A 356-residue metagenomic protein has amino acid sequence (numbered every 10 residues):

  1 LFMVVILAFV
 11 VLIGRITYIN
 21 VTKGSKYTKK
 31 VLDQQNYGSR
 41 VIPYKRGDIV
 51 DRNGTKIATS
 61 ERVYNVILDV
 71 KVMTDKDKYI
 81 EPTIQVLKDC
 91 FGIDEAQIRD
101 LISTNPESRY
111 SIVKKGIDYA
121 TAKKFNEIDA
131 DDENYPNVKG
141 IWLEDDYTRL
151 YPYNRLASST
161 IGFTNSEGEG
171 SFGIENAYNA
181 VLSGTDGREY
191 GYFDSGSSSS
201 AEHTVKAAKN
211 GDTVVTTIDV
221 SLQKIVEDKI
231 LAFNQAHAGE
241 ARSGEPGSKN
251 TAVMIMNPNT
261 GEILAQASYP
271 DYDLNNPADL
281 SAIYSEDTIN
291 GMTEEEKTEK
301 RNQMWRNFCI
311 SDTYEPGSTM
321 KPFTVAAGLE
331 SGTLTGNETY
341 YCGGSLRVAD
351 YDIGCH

Functional and structural regions predicted by a protein language model:
L1-E286, T313, T335, Y341: Periplasmic/cell-envelope proteins involved in peptidoglycan metabolism and beta-lactam response
V41, N302, S311-D312, P316-G317: Residue-level "hotspot" positions that anchor or transmit function at local structural transition points
A130, D186-R188, K297, S318 (+2 more regions): Residue-level recognition of short, well-ordered coil/turn positions that link secondary-structure elements
A207-D212, Q303-S311, I353-C355: Flexible glycine/proline-enriched surface loops and loop-helix/loop-strand junctions
A267-Y269, P277-S281, Y314-H356: Short, glycine/proline-biased beta-turn/loop segments that scaffold the active-site neighborhood
A282-S311: Surface-exposed acidic, glycine/proline-enriched linker/cap segments that occur as 15-30-residue helix-coil
